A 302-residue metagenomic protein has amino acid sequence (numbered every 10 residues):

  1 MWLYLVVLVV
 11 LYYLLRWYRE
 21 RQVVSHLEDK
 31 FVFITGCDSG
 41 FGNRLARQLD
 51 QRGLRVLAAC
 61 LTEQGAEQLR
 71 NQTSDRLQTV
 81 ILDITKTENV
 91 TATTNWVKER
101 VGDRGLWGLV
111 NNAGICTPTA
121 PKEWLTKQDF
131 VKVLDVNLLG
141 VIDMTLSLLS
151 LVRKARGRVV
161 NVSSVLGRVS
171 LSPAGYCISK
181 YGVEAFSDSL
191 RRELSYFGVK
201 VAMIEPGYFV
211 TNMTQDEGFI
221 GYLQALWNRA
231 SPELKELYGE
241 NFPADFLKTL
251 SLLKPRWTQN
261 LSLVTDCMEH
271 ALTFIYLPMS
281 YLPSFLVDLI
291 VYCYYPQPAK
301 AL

Functional and structural regions predicted by a protein language model:
F31, D38-S39: Conserved glycine-rich cofactor-binding loop
Q51-Q68: Conserved glycine-rich Rossmann-like NAD(P)H-binding loop of the short-chain dehydrogenase/reductase
L82-N95, K127: The beta1-alpha1 cofactor-binding region of Rossmann-like NAD(H)/NADP(H)-dependent oxidoreductases
A120-K122, D129-V131: Substrate-binding pocket helix/loop in short-chain dehydrogenase/reductase
T145, S179-G182: Active-site helix of classical SDR
S164: Residue(s) in the substrate-gating loop at a strand-loop-helix junction that position the organic substrate next
Y196-P278: SDR active-site lid
